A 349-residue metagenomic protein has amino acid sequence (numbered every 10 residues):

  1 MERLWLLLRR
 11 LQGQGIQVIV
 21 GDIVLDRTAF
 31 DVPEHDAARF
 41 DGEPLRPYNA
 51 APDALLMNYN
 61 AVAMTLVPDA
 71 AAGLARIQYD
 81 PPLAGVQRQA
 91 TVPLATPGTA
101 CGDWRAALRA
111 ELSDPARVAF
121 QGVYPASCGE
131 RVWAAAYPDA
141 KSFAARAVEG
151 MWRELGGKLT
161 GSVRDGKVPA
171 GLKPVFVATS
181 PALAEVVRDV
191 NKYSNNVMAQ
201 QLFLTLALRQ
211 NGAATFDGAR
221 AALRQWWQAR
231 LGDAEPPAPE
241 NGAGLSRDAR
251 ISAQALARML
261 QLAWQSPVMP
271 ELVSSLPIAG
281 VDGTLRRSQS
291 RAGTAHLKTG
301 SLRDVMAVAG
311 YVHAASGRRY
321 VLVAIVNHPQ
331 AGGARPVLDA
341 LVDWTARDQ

Functional and structural regions predicted by a protein language model:
M1-A234, A340, R347-D348: Conserved serine DD-peptidase/penicillin-binding transpeptidase domain and beta-lactam-recognizing active-site
Y193, F203-Q349: Small-residue-rich helix-loop
